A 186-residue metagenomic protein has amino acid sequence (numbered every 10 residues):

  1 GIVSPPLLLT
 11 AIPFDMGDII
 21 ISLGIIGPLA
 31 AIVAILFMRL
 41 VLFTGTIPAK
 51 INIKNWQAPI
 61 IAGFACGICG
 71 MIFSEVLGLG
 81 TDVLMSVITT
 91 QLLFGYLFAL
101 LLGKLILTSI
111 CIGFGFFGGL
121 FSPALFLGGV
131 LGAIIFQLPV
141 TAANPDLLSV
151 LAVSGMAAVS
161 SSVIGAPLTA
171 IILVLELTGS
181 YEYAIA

Functional and structural regions predicted by a protein language model:
G1-A186: Alpha-helical transmembrane segments and immediately membrane-proximal extracytoplasmic
